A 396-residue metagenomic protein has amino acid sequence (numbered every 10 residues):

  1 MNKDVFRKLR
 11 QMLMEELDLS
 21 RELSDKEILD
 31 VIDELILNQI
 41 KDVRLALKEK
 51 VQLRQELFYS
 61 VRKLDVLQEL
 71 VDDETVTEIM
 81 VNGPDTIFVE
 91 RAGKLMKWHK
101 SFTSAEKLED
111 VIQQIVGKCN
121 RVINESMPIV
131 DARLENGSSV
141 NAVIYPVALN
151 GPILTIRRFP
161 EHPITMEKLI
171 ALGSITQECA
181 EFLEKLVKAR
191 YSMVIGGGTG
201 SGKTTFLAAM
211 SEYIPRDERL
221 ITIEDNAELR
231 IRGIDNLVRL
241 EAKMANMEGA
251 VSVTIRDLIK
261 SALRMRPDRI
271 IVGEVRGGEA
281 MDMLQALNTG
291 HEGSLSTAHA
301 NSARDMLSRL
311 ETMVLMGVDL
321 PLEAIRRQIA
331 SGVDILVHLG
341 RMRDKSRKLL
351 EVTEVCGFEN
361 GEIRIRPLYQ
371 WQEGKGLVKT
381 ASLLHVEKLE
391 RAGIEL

Functional and structural regions predicted by a protein language model:
M1-E125, L134: N-terminal accessory targeting/assembly segments
D73, T86-A189: P-loop NTP-binding catalytic core
E161-A171, E212-K260, M306-L310: P-loop NTPase switch/communication element
I195: Hydrophobic anchor at the beta1->P-loop junction of P-loop NTPases
K203: Conserved lysine of the Walker
E224, R230-I234, A262-N360: Conserved P-loop NTPase nucleotide-binding/switch module
D344-L396: NTP-binding/hydrolysis catalytic cores, primarily Walker-type P-loop NTPases
